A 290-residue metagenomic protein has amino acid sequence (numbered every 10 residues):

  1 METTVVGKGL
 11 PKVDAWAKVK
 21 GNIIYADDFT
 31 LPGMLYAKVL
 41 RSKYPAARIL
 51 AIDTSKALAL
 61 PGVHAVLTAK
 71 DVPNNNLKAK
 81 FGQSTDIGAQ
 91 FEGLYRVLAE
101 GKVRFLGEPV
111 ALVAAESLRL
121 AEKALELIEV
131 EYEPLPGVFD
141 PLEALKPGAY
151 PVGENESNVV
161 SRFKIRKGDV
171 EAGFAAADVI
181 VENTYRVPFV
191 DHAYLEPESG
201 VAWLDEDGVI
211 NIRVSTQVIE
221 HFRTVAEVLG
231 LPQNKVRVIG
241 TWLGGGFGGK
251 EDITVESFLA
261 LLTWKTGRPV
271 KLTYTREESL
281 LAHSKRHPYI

Functional and structural regions predicted by a protein language model:
M1-N158, I180-N183, K265: Flexible, low-hydrophobicity surface segments
G21, A65-A69, F105, V181-Y185 (+3 more regions): General beta-strand structural signal in soluble alpha/beta enzymes
V72, T216-I219, W242-G246, Y274-H283: Acidic, glycine-rich active-site loops and adjacent beta-strand->loop/helix elements that engage anionic groups
N76-G82, A124-L127, S215, R223-V225 (+2 more regions): Short acidic, glycine/serine/threonine-rich loops at helix termini
F81-T85, A175-V190, L272-L280: Short Pro/Gly-enriched beta-strand edge/turn motifs at strand-loop
P109, A115-E116, W264-I290: Phosphate/diphosphate-binding loops
V170-L229, P288-Y289: Conserved beta-alpha junction segments in alpha/beta enzyme cores
G200-L204, R223-K235, F258-T273: Proline/glycine-anchored alpha-helix kink/cap motifs
